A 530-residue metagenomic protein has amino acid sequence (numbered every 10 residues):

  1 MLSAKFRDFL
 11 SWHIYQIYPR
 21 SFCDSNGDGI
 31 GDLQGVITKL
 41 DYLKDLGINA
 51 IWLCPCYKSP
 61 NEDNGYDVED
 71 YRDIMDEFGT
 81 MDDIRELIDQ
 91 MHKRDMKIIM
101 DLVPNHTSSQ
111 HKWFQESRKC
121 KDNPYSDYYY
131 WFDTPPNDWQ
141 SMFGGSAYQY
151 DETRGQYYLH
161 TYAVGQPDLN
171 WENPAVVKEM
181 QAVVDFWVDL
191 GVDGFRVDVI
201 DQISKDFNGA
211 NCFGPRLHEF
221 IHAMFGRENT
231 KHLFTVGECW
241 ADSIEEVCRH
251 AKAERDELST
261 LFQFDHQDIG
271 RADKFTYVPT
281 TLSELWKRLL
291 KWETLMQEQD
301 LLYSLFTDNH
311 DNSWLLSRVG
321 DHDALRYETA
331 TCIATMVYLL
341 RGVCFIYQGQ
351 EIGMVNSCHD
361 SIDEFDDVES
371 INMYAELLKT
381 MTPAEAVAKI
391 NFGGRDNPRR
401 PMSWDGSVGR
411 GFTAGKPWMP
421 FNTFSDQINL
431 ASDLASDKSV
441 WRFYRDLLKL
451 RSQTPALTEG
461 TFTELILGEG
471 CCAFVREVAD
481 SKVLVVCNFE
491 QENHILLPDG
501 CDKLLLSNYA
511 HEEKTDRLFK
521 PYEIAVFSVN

Functional and structural regions predicted by a protein language model:
L2-Q181, D185, D189, I200-R255 (+4 more regions): Acidic/aromatic-lined carbohydrate-recognition and catalytic surfaces of CAZymes acting on diverse glycans
F9-L10, E228, A251, I269 (+5 more regions): Loop/helix patches that line or flank the sugar-binding groove of alpha-linked glycan CAZymes
R20-F22, Y57-S59, P104-N105, V164-G165 (+11 more regions): Short, solvent-exposed loop/turn segments at secondary-structure junctions
G47, D67, G191-D193, F306 (+1 more regions): Short loop/turn motifs at secondary-structure junctions
I88-D89, H111-W131, P135, R196-E298 (+4 more regions): Active-site-proximal helices and loops of the catalytic beta/alpha 8
H310, L447, L484, Y522: A residue-level signal for conserved active-site and pocket-lining positions in enzyme catalytic cores
E492-A510: Beta-strand-rich binding/interaction modules
K514-N530: C-terminal beta-strand-rich structural cap/linker in extracellular carbohydrate-active enzymes
